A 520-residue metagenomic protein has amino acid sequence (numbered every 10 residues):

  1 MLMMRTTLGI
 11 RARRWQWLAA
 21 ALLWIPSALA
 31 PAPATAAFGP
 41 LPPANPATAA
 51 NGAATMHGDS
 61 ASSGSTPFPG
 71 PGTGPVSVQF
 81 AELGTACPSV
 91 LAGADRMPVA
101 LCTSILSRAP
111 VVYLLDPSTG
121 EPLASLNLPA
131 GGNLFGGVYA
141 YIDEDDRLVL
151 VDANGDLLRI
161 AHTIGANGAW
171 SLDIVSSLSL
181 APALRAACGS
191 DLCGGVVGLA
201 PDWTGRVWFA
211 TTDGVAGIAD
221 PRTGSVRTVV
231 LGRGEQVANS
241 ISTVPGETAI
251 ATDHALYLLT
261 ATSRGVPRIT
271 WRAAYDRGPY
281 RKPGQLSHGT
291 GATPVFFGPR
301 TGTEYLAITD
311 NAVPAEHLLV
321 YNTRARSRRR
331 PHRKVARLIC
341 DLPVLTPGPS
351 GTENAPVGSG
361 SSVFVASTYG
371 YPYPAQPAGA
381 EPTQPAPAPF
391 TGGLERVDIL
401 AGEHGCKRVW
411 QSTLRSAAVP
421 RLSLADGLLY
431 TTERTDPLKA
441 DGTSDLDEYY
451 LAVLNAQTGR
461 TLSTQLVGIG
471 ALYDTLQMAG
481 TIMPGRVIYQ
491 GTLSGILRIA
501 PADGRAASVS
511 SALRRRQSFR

Functional and structural regions predicted by a protein language model:
L29-S118, P122-S125, D145-R147, A502-R520: Sequence/structural signature of beta-propeller modules and their immediately flanking N-terminal secretory/stalk
L83-A92, A130-D143, A183-L199, G234-P245 (+4 more regions): Repeated scaffold domains used in trafficking and secretory/extracellular systems, primarily beta-propellers
P98-L101, R147-V151, R206-A210, E247-I250 (+5 more regions): Conserved beta-propeller blade signature
L106-D116, N154-G165, D213-D220, H254-T260 (+4 more regions): Structural motif
N127-G132, D173-D191, R233, I269-L286 (+3 more regions): Surface-exposed loop and turn segments in beta-propeller and other repeat-based domains that flank or scaffold
N127-G136, N154-G155, H162-D202, S225-S240 (+1 more regions): Asp-box/WD-like beta-propeller blade repeats and closely related beta-sheet repeat scaffolds
E304-I308, E353-Q465, I469-G470: Loop/turn-rich, solvent-exposed surfaces of beta-rich toroidal or solenoidal domains
D474-F519: Blade-level signature of beta-propeller repeat domains, shared across WD40, Kelch, NHL, RCC1 and BNR/Asp-box propellers
